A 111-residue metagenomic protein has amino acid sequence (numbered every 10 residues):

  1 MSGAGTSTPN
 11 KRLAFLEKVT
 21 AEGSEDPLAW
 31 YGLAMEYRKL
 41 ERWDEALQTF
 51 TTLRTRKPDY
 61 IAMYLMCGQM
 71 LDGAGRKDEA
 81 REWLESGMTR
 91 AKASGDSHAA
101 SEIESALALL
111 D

Functional and structural regions predicted by a protein language model:
E22, T55-R56, R90-S94: Structural marker of alpha-solenoid helical repeat scaffolds
